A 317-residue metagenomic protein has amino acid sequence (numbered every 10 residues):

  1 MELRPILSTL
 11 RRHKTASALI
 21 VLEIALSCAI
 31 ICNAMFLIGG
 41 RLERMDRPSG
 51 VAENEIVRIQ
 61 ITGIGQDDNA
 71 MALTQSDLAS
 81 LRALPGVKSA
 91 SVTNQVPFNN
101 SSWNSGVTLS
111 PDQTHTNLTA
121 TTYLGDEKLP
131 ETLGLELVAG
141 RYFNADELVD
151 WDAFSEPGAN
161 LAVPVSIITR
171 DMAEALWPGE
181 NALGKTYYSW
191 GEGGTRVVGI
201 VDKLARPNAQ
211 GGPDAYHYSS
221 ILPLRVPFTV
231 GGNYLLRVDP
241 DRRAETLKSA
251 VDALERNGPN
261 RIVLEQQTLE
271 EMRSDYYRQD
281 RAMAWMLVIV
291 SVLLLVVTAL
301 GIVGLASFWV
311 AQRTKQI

Functional and structural regions predicted by a protein language model:
M1-A29: N-terminal Sec/SRP start-transfer signal
R4-R11, T15, L300-I317: Intracellular coupling helices
L26-N33, G65, L294-V297, I302: Hydrophobic alpha-helical membrane-associated segments
L26-N54: Alpha-helical transmembrane segments
E43-A72: Membrane-interface junction motifs in transport/secretion proteins
D68-K88: Extracytoplasmic/periplasmic
A83-S89, T93-Q279: Mid-to-C-terminal secondary-structure elements that act as membrane-proximal/extracytoplasmic interface segments
Y277-L294: N-terminal membrane-entry
